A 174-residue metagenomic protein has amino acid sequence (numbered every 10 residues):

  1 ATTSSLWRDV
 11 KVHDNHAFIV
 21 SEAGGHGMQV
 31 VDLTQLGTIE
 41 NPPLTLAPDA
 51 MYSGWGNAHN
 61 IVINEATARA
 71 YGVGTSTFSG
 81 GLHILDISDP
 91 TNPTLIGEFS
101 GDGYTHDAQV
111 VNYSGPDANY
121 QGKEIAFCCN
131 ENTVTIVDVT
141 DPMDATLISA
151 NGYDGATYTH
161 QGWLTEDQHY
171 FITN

Functional and structural regions predicted by a protein language model:
A1-N174: Feature marking well-ordered beta-strand scaffolds used for ligand recognition
